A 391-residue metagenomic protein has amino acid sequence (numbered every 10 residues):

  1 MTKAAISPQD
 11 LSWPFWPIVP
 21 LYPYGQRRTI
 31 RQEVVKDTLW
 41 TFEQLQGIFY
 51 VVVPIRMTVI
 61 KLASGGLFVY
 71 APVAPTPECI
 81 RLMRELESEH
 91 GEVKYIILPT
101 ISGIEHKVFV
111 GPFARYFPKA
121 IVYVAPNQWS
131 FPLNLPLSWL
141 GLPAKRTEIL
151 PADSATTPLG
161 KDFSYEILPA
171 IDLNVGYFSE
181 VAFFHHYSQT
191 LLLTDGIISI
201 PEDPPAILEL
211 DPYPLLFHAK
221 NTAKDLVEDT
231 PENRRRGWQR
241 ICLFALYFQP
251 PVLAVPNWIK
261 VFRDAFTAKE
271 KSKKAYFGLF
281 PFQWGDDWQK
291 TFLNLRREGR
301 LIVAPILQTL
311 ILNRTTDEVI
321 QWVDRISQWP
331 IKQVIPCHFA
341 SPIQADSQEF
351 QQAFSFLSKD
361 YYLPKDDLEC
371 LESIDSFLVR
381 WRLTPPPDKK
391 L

Functional and structural regions predicted by a protein language model:
T2-R81, L135-A223, L246-A254, W258 (+2 more regions): Catalytic core of the metallo-beta-lactamase
Y50-V51, P77-I80, I104-K107, F131-L133 (+1 more regions): Short active-site-adjacent helix-start/loop capping segments
M57-T58, A120, V124, Q128 (+3 more regions): Small-side-chain structural scaffolding
S64-G66, H90-V93, K119, Y187-Q189 (+1 more regions): A general structural motif
Y70-V73, I97-S102, H106, V124-P126 (+4 more regions): Short His-Asn-centered micro-motif
V73, E85-Y95, I101-I104, V108-Y116 (+2 more regions): Cap/insert and terminal regions of metallo-dependent hydrolase folds
E87-L159: Active-site HxH/HxHxD metal-binding segment of metal-dependent hydrolases
